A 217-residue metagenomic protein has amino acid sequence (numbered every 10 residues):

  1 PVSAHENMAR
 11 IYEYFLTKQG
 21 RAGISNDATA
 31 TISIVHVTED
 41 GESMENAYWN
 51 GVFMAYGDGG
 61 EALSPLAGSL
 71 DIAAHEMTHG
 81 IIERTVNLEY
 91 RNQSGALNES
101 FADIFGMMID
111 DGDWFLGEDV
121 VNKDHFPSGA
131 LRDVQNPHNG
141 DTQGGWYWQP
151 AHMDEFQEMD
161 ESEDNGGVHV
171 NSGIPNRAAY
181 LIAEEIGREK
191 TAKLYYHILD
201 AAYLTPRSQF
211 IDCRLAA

Functional and structural regions predicted by a protein language model:
P1-A74, I82-A216: Zinc-dependent metallohydrolase catalytic domains
M77: Active-site neighborhood of glycoside hydrolase catalytic domains
